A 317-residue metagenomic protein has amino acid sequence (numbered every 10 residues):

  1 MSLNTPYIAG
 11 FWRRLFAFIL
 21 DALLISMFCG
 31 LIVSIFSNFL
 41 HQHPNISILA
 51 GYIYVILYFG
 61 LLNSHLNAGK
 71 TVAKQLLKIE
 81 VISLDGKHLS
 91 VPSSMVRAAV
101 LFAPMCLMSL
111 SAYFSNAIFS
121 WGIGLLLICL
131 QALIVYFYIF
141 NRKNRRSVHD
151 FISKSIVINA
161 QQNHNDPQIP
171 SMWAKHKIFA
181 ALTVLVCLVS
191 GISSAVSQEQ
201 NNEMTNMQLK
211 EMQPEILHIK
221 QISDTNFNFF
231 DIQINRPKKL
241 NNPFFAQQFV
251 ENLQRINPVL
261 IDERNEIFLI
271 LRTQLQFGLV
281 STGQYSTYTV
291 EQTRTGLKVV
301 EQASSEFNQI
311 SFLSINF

Functional and structural regions predicted by a protein language model:
M1-P92, V96, V100-A103: Membrane-anchoring hydrophobic segments
S2-F18, A22, F59-K74, H88 (+2 more regions): Juxtamembrane cytosolic face of transmembrane helices
F28-H41, C106-F119, I192-E199: Juxtamembrane "helix exit" motif at the C-terminal ends of alpha-helical transmembrane segments in multi-pass membrane
G30, S34, V55-F59, C129-Y136 (+1 more regions): Hydrophobic core of alpha-helical transmembrane segments in multi-pass integral membrane proteins
Q75-K78, F151-K154, N228, N265-I267: Envelope-exposed proteins and targeting segments
P167-E199: Internal/C-terminal transmembrane anchor helices
Q198-N265: Membrane-interface segments at or immediately adjacent to transmembrane helices that form the boundary between
N226-K239, D262-F317: Polar/charged, Gly/Pro-rich intrinsically disordered segments
